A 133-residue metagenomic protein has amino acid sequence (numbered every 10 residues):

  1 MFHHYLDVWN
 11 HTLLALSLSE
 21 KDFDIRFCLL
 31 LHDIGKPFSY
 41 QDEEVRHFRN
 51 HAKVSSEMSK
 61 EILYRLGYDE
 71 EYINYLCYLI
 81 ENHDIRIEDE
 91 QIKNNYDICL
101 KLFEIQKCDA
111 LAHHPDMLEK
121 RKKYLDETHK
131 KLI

Functional and structural regions predicted by a protein language model:
M1-H11: Surface-exposed beta-loop-beta
W9, K53, K122: Electropositive phosphate-/nucleotide-binding environments in soluble metabolic enzymes
L13-L118: Divalent metal-dependent catalytic cores for phosphoryl transfer on phosphate-bearing substrates
A110, H114-I133: Terminal helices and disordered tails flanking the catalytic cores of nucleotide-processing hydrolases
